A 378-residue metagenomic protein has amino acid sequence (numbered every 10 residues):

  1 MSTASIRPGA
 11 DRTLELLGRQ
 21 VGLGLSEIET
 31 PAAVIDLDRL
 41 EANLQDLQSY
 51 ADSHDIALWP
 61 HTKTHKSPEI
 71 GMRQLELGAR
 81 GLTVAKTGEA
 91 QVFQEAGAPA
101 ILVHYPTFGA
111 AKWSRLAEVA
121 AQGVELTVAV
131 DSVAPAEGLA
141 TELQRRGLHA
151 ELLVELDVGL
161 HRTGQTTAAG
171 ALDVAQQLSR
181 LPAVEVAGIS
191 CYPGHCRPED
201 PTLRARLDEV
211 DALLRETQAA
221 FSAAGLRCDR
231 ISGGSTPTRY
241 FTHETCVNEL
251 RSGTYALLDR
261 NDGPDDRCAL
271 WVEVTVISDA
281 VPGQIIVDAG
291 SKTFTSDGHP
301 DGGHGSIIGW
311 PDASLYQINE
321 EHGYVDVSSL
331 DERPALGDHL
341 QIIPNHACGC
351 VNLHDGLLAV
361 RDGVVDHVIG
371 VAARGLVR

Functional and structural regions predicted by a protein language model:
M1-E118, R374-R378: A charged N-terminal "starter" segment
L40, K63, F93, V154 (+5 more regions): Conserved, mostly hydrophobic/aromatic
I56-A57, A223-R230, V351-H354: Flexible, glycine/charged-enriched surface loops at secondary-structure junctions
H61-C191, C196-R197: Active-site-proximal beta-alpha core segment in soluble small-molecule metabolic enzymes
E151, D157-P264: Active-site loop/helix belt of alpha/beta enzymes
P237-P311: Active-site loop ensemble at the mouth of alpha/beta enzyme cores that anchors a bound cofactor
V281-R378: C-terminal accessory subdomain/extension
